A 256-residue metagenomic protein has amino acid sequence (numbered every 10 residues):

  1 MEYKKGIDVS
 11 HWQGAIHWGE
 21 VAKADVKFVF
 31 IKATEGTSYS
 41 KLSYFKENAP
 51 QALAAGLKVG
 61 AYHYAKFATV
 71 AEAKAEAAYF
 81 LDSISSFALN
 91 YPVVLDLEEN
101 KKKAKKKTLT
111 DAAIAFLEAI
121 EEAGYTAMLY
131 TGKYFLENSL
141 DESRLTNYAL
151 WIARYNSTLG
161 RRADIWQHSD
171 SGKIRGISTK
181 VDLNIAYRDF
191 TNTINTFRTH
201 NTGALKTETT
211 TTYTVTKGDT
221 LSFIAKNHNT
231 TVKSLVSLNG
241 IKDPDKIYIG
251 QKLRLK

Functional and structural regions predicted by a protein language model:
M1-L117, E121-T126: Substrate-binding cleft of extracellular glycoside hydrolase catalytic domains
M1-Q13, G19-E20, S143-E208: Functionally critical loop-and-helix segments that line ligand-binding/catalytic clefts of soluble enzyme domains
A78-L95, E99, S139-A163: Structural recognition of alpha->loop->beta junctions
S83, V215, Y248: Catalytic phosphate/metal-binding cores of nucleic-acid and nucleotide-processing enzymes, i.e., regions that mediate
G124-N138: Aromatic-lined carbohydrate-recognition surfaces of secreted/lumenal glycan-active proteins
S169-D170, R254-K256: Short beta-strand-to-coil "C-cap" segments at the C-terminal boundary of structured domains/repeats, marking
A204-K233, Q251: Primarily a LysM-type cell-wall glycan-binding module
